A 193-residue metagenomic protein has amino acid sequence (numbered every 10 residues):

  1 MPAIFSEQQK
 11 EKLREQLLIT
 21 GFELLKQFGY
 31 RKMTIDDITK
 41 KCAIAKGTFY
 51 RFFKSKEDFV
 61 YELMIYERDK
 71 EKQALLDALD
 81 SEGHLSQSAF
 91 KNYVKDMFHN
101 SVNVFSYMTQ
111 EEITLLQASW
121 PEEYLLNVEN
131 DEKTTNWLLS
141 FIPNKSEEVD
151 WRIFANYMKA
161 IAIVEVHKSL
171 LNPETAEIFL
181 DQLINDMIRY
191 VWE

Functional and structural regions predicted by a protein language model:
M1-F28, D37: Basic, helix-initiating cap at the start of DNA-binding domains
L13-G21, I38, L63-E67, E71-L75: Generic hydrophobic, amphipathic alpha-helix propensity
L25, T34-I35, K46, K56 (+1 more regions): Amphipathic alpha-helical segments enriched in hydrophobic/aromatic and basic residues that form the DNA-contacting
A43-F53: Short hydrophobic/aromatic patch on the recognition helix
D58, E62, Y66, L76-N103: Hydrophobic alpha-helical connector segments
D69, Q73, Q117-N156, I178: Amphipathic alpha-helical packing segments from all-alpha helical-bundle domains
N92, D96-L125, V164-L170: Amphipathic alpha-helical segments used for helix-helix packing
I142-D186: Hydrophobic/aromatic-rich alpha-helical bundle segments in the mid-to-C-terminal region
